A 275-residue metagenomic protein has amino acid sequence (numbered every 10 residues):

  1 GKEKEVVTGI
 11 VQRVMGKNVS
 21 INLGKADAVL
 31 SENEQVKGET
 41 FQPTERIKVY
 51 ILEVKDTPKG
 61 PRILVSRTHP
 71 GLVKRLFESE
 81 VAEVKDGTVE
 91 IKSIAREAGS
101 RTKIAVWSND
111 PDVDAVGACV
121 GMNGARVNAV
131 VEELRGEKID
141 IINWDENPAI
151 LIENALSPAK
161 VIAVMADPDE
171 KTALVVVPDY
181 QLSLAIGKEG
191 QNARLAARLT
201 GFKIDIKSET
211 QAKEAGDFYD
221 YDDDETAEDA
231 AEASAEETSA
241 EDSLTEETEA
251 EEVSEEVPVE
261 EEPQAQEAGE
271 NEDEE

Functional and structural regions predicted by a protein language model:
G1-E275: RNA-contacting regions in translation and RNA-metabolism proteins, encompassing KH/S1 modules where present
